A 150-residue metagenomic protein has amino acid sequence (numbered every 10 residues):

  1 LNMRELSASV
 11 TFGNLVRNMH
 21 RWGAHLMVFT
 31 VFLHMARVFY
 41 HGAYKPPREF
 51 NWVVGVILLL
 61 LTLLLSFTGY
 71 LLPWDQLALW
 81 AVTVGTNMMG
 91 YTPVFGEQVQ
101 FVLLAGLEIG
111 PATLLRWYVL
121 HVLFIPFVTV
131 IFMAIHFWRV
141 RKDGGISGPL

Functional and structural regions predicted by a protein language model:
L1-L150: Membrane-embedded alpha-helical bundles that constitute the cytochrome b-like, heme-associated redox core of multi-pass
